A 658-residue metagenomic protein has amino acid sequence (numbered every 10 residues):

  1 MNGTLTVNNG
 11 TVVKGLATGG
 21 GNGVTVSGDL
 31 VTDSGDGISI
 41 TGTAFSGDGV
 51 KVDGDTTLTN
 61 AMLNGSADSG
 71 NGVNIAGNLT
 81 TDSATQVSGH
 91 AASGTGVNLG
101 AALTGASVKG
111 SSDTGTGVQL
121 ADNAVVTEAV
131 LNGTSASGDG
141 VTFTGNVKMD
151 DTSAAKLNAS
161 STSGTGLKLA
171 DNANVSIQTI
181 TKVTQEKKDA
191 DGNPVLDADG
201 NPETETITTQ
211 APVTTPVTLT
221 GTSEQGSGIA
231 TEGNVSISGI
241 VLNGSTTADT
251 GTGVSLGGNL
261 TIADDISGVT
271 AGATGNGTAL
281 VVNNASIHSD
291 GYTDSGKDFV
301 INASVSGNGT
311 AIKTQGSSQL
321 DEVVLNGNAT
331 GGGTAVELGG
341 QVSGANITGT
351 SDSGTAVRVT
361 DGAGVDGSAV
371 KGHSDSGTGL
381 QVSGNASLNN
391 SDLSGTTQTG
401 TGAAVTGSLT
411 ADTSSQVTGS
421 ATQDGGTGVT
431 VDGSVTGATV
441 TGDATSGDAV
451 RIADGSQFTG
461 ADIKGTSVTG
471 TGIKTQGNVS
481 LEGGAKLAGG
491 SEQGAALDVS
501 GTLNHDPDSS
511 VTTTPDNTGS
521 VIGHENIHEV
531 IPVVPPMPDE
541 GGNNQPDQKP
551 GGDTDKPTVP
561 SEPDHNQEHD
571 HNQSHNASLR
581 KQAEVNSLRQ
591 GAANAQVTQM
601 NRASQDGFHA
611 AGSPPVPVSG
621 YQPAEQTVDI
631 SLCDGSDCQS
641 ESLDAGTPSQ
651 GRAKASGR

Functional and structural regions predicted by a protein language model:
G3-G21, G28-F45, G54-G70, G77-G94 (+17 more regions): Beta-strand-rich solenoid/repeat architectures in extracellular/passenger domains of polysaccharide-targeting enzymes
A102, Q119, K168, A230 (+13 more regions): Intrinsically disordered, low-complexity repeat/linker tracts enriched for polar/charged residues
Q178-A190, V195, G200-T215, A444 (+2 more regions): Serine/threonine-rich low-complexity intrinsically disordered regions
G192, G542-N543: Intrinsically disordered, low-complexity regions enriched in glycine and serine
G257: Cysteine-dependent hydrolase recognition
P532-E540, P546-G551, D555-R658: Secretion/assembly modules of Gram-negative surface proteins
